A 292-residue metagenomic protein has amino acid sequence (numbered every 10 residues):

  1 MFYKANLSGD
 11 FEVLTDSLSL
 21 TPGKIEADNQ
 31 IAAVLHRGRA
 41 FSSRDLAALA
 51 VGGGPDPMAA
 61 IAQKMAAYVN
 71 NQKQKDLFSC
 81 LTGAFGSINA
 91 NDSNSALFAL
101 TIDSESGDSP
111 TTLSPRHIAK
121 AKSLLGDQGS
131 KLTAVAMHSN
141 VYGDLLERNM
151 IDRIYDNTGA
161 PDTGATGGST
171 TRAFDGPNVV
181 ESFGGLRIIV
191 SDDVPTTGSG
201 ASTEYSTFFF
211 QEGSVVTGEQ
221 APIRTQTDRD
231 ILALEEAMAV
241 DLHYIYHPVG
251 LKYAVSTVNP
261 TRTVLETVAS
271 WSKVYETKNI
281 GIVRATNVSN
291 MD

Functional and structural regions predicted by a protein language model:
M1-F11, A90-S95, L124-G126, E204 (+2 more regions): Assembly-associated, polar helix/coil segments characteristic of icosahedral protein shells
M1-H36: Assembly/oligomerization interface modules of large self-assembling protein complexes
F2-N6, R44, H138-N140, S191 (+1 more regions): Structured loops at beta-to-helix junctions and adjacent beta-edge loops in soluble globular domains
A33-G53, I118-E147: Structured, hydrophobic secondary-structure cores that serve as assembly/anchoring elements
H36-F41, K64, E236-M238: Oligomerization/assembly interface segments of phage tail-like spikes and tubes
L46-L124, T267, S272-I282, S289-D292: Alpha-helical scaffold segments that mediate packing/assembly in large oligomeric complexes
S79-S87, N140-V141, Q226, Y246-V249: Subunit-assembly interface segments of extracellular/virion macromolecular structures
A99-L113, E147-D292: Sequence/fold signature of self-assembling virion shell proteins
